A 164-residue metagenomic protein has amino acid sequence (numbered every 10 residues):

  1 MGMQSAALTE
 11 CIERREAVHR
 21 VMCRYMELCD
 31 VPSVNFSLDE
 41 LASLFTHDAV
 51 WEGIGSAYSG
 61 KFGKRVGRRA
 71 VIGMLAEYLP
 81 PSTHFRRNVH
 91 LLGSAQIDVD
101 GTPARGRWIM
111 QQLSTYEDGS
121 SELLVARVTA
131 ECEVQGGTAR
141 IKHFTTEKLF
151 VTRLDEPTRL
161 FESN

Functional and structural regions predicted by a protein language model:
M1-C11, G60-A70, F161: Short, charge-rich amphipathic segments
M1-V31, N35-L44: Short, low-complexity N-terminal intrinsically disordered segments enriched in polar/charged residues
G2-A6, H84-N164: A beta-strand edge to alpha-helix "cap/lid" segment located at domain peripheries
T9-E13, A17, G63, F85 (+1 more regions): Conserved aromatic-histidine-acidic binding/catalytic patches
C29, F45-T46, G53, M110-Q112 (+1 more regions): Short beta-strand segments enriched in hydrophobic/aromatic residues within well-folded beta-rich domains
C29, L79-S82, S114: Structural motif corresponding to the C-terminal cap of alpha-helices
L38-W108: A solvent-exposed, acidic/Ser-Thr-rich amphipathic alpha-helical stretch
